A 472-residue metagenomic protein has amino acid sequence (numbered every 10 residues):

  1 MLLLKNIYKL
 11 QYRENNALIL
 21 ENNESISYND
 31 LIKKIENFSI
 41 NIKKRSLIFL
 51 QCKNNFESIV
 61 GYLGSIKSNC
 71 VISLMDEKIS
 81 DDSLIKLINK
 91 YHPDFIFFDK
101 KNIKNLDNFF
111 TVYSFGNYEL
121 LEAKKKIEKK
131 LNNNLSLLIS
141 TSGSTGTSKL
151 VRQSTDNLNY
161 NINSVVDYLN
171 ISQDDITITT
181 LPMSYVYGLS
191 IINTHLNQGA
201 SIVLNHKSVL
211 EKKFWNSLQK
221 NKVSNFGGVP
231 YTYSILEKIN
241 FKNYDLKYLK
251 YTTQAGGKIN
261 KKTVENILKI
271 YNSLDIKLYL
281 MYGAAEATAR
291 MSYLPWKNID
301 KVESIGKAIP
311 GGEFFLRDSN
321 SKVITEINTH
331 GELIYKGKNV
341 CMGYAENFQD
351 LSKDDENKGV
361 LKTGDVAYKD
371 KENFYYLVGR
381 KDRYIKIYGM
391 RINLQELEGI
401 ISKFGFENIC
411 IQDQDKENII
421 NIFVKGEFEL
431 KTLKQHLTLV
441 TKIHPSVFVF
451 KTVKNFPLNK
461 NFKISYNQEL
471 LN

Functional and structural regions predicted by a protein language model:
Y12, E122-S140, T147, N170-I176: Conserved pre-ATP/AMP-binding loop-to-beta segment of ANL
E14-I42, D82-I85, Q153-D156: Conserved AMP-binding/adenylate-forming core of the ANL superfamily
S27-Y28, S136-N163: Conserved AMP-binding A3 loop
F38-I79, T180, R391, G405: Conserved AMP-binding/adenylate-forming
N159-I176, S184-N225, G311: Conserved AMP-binding/adenylation subdomain of ANL enzymes
V223-G228, E237-K301, E313: Gly/Ser/Thr-rich phosphate-binding loop
K307-G311, K322-D354, I392: Conserved ATP/PPi-binding loop(s) of AMP-dependent carboxylate-activating enzymes
G337, G343, G364-P445, N455-P457: AMP-binding/adenylate-forming catalytic core of the ANL superfamily
